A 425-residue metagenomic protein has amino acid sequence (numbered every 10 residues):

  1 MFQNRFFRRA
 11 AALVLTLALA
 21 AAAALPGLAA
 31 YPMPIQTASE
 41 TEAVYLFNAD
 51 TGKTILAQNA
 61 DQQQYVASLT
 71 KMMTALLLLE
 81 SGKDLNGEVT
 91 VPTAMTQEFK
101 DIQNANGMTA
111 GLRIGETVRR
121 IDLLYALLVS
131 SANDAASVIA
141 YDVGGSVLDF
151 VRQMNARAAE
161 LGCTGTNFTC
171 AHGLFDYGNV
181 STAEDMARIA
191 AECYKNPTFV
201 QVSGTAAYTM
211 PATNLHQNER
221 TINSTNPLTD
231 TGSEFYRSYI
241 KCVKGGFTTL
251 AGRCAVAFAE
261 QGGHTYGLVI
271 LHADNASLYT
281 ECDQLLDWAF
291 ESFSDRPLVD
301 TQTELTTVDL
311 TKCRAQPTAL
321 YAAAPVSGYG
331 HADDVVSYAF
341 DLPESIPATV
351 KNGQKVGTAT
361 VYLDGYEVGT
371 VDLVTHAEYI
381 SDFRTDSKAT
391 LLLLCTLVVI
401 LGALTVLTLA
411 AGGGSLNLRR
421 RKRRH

Functional and structural regions predicted by a protein language model:
F2-Q3, G27-E184, R188-P197, Q261: Active-site-adjacent loops and short helices of periplasmic peptidoglycan-processing enzymes
F2-V14: Bacterial N-terminal signal peptides that target proteins for export
R8-R9, K71, R157, K244 (+1 more regions): Basic side chains
A12, I35, A43, N106-A110 (+7 more regions): A near-ubiquitous, low-amplitude feature marking generic local secondary-structure context
L15-A23: Hydrophobic core
A21-A22, D84, N214, P297: Residues in and immediately flanking transmembrane alpha helices
C163-N167, F175-H425: Domain-terminus/edge residues, biased toward the C-terminal soluble/receptor-binding domains of extracytoplasmic
